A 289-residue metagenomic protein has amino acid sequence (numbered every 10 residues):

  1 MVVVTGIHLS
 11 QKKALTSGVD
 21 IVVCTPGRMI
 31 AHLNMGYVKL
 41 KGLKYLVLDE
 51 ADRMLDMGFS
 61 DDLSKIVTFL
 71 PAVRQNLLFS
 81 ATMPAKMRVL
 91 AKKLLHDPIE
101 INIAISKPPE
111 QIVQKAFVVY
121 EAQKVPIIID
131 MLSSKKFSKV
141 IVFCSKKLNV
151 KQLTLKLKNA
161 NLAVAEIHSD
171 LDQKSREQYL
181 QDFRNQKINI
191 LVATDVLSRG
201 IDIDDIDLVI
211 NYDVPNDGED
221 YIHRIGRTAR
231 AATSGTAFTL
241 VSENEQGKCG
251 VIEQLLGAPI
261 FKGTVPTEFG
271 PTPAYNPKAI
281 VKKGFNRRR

Functional and structural regions predicted by a protein language model:
M1-P273, P277: Conserved helicase RecA-like core
P273-R289: Intrinsically disordered, Lys/Arg-rich low-complexity segments
